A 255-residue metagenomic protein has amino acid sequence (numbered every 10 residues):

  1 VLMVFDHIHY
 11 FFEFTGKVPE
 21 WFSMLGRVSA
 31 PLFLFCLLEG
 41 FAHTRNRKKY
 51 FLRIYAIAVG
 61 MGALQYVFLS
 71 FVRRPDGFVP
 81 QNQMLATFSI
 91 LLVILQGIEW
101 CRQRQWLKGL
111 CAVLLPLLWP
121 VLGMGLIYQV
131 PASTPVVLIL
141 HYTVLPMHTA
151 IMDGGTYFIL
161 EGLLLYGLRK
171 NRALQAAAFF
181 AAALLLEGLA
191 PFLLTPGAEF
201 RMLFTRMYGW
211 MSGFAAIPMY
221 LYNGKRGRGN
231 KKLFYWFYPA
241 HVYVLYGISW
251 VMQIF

Functional and structural regions predicted by a protein language model:
V1-F255: Alpha-helical transmembrane segments and their immediate juxtamembrane cytosolic regions
